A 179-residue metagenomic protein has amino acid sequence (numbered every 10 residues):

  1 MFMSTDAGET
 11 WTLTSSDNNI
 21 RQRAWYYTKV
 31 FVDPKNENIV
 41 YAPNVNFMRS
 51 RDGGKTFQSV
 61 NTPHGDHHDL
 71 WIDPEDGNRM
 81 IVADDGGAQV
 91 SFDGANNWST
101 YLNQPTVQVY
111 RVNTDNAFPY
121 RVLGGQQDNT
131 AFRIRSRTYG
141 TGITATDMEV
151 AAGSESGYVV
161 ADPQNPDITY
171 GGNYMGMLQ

Functional and structural regions predicted by a protein language model:
M1-Q179: Beta-propeller blade termini and top-face loops
